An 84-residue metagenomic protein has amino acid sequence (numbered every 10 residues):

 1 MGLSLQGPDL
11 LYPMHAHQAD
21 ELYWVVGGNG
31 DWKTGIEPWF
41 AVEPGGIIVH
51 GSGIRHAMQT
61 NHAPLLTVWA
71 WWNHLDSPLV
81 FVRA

Functional and structural regions predicted by a protein language model:
M1-H17, P38, S52-G53: Conserved short histidine dyad/triad with adjacent acidic residue
G7-P8, H17-G35: Glycine- and acidic-residue-biased ligand/ion/polar-headgroup-sensing regions
Y12-H15, W32-K33, H50, R55-N61: Short beta-strand His + acidic residue motifs that chelate non-heme Fe in jelly-roll/DSBH and cupin folds
L22-W24, I36-R55: Short acidic-glycine-tyrosine-enriched beta hairpin
P38-W39, P64, V82-A84: Short, glycine/charged-enriched secondary-structure capping and boundary segments
S52-D76: Ligand-binding loop in jelly-roll beta-barrel domains
H74-A84: Short peripheral tails and domain-boundary helices/loops at the edges of structured domains
